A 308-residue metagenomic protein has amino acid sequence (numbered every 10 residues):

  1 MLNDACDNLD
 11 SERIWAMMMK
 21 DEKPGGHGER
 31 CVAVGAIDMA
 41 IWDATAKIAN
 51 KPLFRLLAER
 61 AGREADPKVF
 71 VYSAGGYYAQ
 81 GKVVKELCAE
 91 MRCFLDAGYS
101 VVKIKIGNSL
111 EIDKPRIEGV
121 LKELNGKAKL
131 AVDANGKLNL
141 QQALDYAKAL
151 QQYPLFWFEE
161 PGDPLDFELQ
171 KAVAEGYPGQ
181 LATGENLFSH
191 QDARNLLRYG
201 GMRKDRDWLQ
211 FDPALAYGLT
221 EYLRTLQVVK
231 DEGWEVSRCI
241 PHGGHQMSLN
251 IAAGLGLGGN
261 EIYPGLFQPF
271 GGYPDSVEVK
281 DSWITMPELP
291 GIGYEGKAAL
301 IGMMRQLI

Functional and structural regions predicted by a protein language model:
M1-I48: Metal- or metallocofactor-binding catalytic centers and their adjacent structured scaffolds across diverse enzyme
D10, I14, A33, I37 (+13 more regions): General structural feature for long, well-ordered alpha-helical segments within catalytic domains of soluble enzymes
R13, K148, P154, L165-W283 (+1 more regions): Shared catalytic-loop signature of beta/alpha-barrel
M17-M18, K47, K51-V69, V277 (+1 more regions): N-terminal amphipathic alpha-helix/helix-capping segment at the start of soluble metabolic enzymes
G28, E160, R238-H242: Periplasmic-binding protein-like
I37, N50, V102, D133 (+5 more regions): Conserved, mostly hydrophobic/aromatic
A58-Y177: Metal-dependent enolase-superfamily TIM-barrel catalytic cores that perform enediolate-based chemistry
G291-I308: Extended hydrophobic packing segments that form well-structured cores
